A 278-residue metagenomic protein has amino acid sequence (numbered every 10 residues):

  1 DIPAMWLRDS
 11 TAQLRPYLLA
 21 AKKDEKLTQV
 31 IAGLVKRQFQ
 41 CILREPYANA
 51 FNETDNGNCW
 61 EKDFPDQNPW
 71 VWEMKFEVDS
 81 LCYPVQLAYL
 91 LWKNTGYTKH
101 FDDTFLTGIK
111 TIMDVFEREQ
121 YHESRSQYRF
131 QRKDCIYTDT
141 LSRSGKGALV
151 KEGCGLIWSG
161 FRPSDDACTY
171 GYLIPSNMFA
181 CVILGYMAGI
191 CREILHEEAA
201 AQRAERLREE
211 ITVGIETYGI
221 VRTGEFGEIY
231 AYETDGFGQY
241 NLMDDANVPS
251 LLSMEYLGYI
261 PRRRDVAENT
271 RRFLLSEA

Functional and structural regions predicted by a protein language model:
P3-I31, V35-D139: Aromatic-rich carbohydrate-recognition surfaces in CAZymes
L7, L43-Y47, T54, P65 (+3 more regions): Extended ligand-binding clefts on enzyme/binding-domain cores
A12-E25, Y83-T98, M178-E197, L252-R263: Well-ordered alpha-helical scaffold segments within catalytic/enzyme domains
L87, F105-I112, S176, I183 (+2 more regions): Internal, well-ordered alpha-helical segments in soluble enzyme and binding-protein domains
